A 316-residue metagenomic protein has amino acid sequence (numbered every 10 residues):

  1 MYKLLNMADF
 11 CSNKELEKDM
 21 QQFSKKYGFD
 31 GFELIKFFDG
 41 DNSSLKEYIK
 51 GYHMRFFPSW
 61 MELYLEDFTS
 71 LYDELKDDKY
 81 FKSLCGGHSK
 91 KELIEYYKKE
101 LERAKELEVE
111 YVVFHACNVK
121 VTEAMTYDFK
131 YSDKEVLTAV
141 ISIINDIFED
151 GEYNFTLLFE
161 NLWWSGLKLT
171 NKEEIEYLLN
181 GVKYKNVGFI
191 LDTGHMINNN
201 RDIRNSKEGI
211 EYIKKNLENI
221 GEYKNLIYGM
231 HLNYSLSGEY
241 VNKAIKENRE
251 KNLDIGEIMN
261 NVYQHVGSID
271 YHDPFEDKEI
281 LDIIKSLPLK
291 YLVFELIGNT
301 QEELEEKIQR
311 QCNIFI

Functional and structural regions predicted by a protein language model:
M1, I94, K98, K105-E110 (+2 more regions): Histidine-acidic metal/acid-base catalytic patches
M1-D9, D30-L34, Y48-M54, V112-F114 (+4 more regions): Hydrophobic faces of well-ordered beta-strands that scaffold small-molecule active sites in alpha/beta enzyme cores
M1-K99: N-terminal pre-domain/capping segments
F10-E17, G28-S44, F57-E62, K91 (+6 more regions): Acidic-and-aromatic substrate-binding clefts and catalytic sites of carbohydrate-active enzymes
M20-Q21, G40-L45, Y97-L101, I141-F148 (+4 more regions): Generic structural signal for well-ordered alpha-helices, preferentially at hydrophobic/aromatic core positions
Y48-T69, C117, L232-R249: Short, solvent-exposed beta-strand-terminating loops
L63-E66, A124-Y131, R201-G209, A244-I245: Short, flexible/disordered intra-domain loops and linkers
G86-G188: Active-site acidic/histidine proton-transfer and metal-coordination neighborhood in alpha/beta enzyme cores
